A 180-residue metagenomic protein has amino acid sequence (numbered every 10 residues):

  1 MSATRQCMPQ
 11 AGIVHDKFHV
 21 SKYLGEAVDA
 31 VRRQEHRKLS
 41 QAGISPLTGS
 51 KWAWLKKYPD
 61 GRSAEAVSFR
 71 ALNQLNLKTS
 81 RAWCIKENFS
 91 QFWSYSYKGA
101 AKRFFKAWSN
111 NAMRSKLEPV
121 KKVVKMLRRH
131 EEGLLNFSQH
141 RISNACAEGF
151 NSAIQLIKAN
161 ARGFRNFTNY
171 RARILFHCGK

Functional and structural regions predicted by a protein language model:
M1-Q10, F18-S21, Q41-K180: Acidic/histidine-rich catalytic cores and adjacent linkers of DNA breakage/strand-transfer/modification proteins
V20-Q41: Short alpha-helix plus adjacent loop in nuclease-associated cores
